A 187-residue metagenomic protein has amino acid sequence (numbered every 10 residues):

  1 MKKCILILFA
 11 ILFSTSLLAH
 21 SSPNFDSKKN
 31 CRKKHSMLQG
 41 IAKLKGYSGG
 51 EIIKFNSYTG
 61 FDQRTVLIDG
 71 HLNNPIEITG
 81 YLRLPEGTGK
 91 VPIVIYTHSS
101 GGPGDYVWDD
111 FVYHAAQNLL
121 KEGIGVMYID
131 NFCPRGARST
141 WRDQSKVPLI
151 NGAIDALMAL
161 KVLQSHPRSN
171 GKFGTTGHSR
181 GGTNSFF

Functional and structural regions predicted by a protein language model:
C4-F13: Sec-dependent N-terminal signal peptides
F25-G89: N-terminal cap/lid segment of alpha/beta-hydrolase-fold proteins
K90-S100: Short beta-strand element of the alpha/beta-hydrolase
S100, D130-A137: Short beta-to-alpha linker loops that shape the active-site pocket of alpha/beta-hydrolase fold enzymes
V107-I129: Short amphipathic alpha-helix adjacent to the substrate-entry channel of hydrolases
S145-P167, F187: Alpha/beta-hydrolase active-site loop
P167-S179: Alpha/beta-hydrolase fold nucleophile elbow
H178-F187: Glycine-rich nucleophile elbow surrounding the catalytic serine of serine-hydrolase chemistry
